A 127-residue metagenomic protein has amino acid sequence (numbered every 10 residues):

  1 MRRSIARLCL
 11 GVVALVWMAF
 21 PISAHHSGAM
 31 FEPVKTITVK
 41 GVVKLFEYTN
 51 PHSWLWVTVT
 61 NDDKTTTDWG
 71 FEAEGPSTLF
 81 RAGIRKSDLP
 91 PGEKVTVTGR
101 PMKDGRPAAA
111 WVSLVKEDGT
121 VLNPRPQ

Functional and structural regions predicted by a protein language model:
C9-P21: Bacterial N-terminal signal peptides
I22-I37: Short boundary/loop segments of OB/S1/cold-shock single-stranded nucleic-acid-binding domains
V39-V43: Conserved hydrophobic positions within beta-strands
T49-T60: Short aromatic-glycine-enriched beta-strand elements
D62-E74: A short macromolecule-binding patch
A73-R81: Short, structured beta-strand/loop micro-motifs enriched in basic residues and often containing a Trp
F80-V97: Short nucleic-acid-contacting surface segments enriched for D/E, G, S/T with interspersed K/R
M102-R125: OB-fold/S1-family single-stranded nucleic acid-binding modules
